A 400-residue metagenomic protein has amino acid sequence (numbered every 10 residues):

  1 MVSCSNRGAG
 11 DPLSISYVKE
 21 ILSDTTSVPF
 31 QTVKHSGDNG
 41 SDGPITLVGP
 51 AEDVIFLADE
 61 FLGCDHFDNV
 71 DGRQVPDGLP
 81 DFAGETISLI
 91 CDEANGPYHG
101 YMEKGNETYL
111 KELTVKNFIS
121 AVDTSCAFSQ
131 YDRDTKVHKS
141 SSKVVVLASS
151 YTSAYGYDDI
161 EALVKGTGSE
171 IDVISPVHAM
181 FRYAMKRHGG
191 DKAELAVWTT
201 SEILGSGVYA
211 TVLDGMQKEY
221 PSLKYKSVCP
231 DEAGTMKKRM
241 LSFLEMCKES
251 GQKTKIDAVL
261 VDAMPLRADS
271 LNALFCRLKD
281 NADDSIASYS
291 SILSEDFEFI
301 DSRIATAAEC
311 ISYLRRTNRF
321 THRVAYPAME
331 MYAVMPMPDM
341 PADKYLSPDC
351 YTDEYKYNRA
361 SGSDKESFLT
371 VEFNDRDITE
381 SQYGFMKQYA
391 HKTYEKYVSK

Functional and structural regions predicted by a protein language model:
M1-V2: Sec-dependent bacterial lipoprotein signal peptides
S5-K400: Non-catalytic structural scaffold of enzyme domains
